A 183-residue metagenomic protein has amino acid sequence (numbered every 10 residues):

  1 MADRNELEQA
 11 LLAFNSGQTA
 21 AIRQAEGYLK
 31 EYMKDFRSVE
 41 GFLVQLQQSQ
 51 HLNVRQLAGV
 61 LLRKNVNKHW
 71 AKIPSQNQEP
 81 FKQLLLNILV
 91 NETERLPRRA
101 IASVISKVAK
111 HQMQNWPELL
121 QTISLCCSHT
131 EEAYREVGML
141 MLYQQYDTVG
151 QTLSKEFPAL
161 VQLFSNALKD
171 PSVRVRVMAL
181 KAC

Functional and structural regions predicted by a protein language model:
M1-H51, L125: N-terminal "cap/leader" segments of large eukaryotic alpha-helical scaffolds
D3-E8, D35-E40, P74-L86, Q112-Q121 (+1 more regions): Core helices of alpha-solenoid repeat scaffolds
G17-Q18, Q50-H51, T93-E94, T130-E131 (+1 more regions): Short inter-helical turns and helix N-cap capping residues of alpha-solenoid HEAT/ARM repeat scaffolds
L29-M33, L61-H69, V104-K110, M141-V149 (+2 more regions): Hydrophobic residues within the alpha-helices of tandem HEAT/HEAT-like
Q50-S106: Eukaryotic helix-linker segments that join adjacent hydrophobic helices
T122, E131-A182: Extended alpha-solenoid helical-repeat scaffolds
